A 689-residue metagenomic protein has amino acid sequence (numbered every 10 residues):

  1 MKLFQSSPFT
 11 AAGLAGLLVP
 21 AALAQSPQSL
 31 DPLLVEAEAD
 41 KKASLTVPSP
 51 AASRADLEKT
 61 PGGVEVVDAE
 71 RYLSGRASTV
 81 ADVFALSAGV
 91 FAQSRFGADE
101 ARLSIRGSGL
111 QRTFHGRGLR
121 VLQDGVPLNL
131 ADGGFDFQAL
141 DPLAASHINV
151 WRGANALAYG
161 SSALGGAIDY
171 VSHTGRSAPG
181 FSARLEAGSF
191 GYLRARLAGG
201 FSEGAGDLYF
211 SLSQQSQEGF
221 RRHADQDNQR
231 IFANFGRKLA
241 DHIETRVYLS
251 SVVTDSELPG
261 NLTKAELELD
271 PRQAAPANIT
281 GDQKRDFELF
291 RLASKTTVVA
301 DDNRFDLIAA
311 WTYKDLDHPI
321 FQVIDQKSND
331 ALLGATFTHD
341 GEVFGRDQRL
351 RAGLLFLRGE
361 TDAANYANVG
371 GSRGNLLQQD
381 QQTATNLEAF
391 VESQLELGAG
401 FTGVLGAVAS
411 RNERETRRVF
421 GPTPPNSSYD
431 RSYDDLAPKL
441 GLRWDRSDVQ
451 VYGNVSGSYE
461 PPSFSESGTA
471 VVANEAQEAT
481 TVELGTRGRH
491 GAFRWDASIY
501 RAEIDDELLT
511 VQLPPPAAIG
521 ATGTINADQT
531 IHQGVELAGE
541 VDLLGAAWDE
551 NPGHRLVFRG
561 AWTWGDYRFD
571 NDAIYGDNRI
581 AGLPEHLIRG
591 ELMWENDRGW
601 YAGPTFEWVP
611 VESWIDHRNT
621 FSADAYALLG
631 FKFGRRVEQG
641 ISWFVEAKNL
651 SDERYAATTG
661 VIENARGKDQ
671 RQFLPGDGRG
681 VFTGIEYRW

Functional and structural regions predicted by a protein language model:
S53-R54, P61-V64, A81-V126: Extracytoplasmic beta-strand/coil segments of soluble accessory domains associated with Gram-negative outer-membrane
L110, L119, V126-R152: Short acidic/polar hinge/loop motifs at secondary-structure boundaries that mediate gating or recognition
G180, A187-S216, R221-P259, Q283-A300 (+5 more regions): Transmembrane beta-barrel wall of Gram-negative outer-membrane proteins
L197, R304-D317, D445-E460, A476-D542 (+4 more regions): Membrane-embedded beta-barrel scaffold of Gram-negative outer-membrane proteins
Q217-E218, R222-A224, K238, E244-L292 (+4 more regions): Flexible loop and strand-edge segments within Gram-negative outer membrane beta-barrel domains
D255, N261-L262, E266, R358-V369 (+7 more regions): Surface-exposed extracellular loop regions of Gram-negative outer-membrane beta-barrel proteins, predominantly
F344, A399-G403, R411-N412, R501-E503 (+2 more regions): Gram-negative outer-membrane beta-barrel transporters
D505, R555-L556, W608-S613, R635-W689: C-terminal beta-signal and adjacent terminal beta-strands/loops of Gram-negative outer-membrane beta-barrel proteins
